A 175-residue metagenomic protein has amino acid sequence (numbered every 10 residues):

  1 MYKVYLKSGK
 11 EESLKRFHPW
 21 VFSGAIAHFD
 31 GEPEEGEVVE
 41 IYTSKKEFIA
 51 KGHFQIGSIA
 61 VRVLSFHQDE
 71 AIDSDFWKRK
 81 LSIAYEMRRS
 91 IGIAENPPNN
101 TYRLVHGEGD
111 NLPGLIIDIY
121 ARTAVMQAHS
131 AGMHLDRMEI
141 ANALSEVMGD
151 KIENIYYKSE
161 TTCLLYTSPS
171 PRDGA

Functional and structural regions predicted by a protein language model:
M1-A121: Non-catalytic accessory regions of SAM-dependent methyltransferases
D73-K80, G132, D136-I140: Short amphipathic alpha-helical segments
I93-P97, D150-Y156: Short secondary-structure capping/junction motifs at helix and strand boundaries
A121-M133: A short interface-forming secondary-structure element
M133-N154: Internal alpha/beta scaffold segment
K158-L165: Short proline/glycine- and acidic-rich turn/helix-capping motifs at secondary-structure junctions
Y166-A175: Single conserved hydrophobic/aromatic residue that forms the stacking wall/gate of nucleotide- or nucleobase-binding
